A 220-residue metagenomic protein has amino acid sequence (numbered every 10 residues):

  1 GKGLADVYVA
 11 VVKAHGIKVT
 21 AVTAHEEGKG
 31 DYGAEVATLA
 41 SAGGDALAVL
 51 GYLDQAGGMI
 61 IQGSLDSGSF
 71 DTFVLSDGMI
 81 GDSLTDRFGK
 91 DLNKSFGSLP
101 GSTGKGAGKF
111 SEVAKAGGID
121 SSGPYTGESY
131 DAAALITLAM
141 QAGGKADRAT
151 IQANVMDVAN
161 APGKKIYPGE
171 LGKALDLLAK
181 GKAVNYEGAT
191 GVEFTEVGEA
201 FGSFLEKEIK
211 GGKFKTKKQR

Functional and structural regions predicted by a protein language model:
G1-R220: Extracytosolic ligand-binding ectodomains
